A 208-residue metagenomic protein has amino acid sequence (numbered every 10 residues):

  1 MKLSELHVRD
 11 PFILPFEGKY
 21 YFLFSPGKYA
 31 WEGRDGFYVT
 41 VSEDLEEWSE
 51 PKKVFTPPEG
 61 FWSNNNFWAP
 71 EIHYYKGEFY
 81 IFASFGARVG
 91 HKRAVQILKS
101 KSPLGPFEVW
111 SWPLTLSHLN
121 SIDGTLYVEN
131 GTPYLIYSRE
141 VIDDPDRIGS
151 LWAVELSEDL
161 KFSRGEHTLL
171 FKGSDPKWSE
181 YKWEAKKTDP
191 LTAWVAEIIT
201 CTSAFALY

Functional and structural regions predicted by a protein language model:
M1-Y208: Carbohydrate-active catalytic/glycan-binding domains of CAZyme proteins, especially the secreted or lumenal ectodomains
